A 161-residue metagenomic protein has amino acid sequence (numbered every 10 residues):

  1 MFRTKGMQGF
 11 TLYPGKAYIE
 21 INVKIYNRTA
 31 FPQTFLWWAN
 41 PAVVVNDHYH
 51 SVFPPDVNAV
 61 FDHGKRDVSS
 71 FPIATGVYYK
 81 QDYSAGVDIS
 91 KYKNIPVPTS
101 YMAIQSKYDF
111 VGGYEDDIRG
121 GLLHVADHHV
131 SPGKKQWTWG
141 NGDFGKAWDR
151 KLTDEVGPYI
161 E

Functional and structural regions predicted by a protein language model:
F2-G15: Low-complexity, acidic Ser/Thr/Pro/Gly-rich terminal tails and inter-domain linkers that flank the onset of structured
Q8, I19-N27: Short, well-ordered beta-strand segments enriched in hydrophobic/aromatic residues
A17, R28-E161: A contiguous, surface-exposed recognition patch within enzymatic or periplasmic domains that forms
